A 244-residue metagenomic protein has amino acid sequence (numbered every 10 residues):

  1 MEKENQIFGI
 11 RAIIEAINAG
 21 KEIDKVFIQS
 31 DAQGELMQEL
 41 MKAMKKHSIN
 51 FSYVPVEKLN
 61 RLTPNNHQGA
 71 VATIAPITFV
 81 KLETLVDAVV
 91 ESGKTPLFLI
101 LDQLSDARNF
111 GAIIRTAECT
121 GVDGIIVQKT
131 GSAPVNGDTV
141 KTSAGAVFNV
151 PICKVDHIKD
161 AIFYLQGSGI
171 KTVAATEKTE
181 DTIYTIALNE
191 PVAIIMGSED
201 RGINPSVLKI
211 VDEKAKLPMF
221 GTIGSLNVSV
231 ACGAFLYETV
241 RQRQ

Functional and structural regions predicted by a protein language model:
M1-A88: N-terminal positively charged helical leader segments and presequences
N5, Q29, D102-Q103, Q128 (+4 more regions): Glycine- and other small-residue-rich loops at beta-strand/loop junctions that grip anionic moieties
I14, G20, K141-A144, P205-Q244: Structured adenosyl-cofactor binding patch, chiefly the S-adenosyl-L-methionine
E15-K21, D87-D181: RNA substrate-binding interface of SAM-dependent RNA methyltransferases
D31-A32, V56-E57, T130-S132, E199-R201 (+1 more regions): Short, acidic/turn-prone active-site loops that include or flank metal/cofactor- and phosphate-binding residues
K45, I162-Q166, V240: Surface-exposed amphipathic alpha-helices with a cationic face
V173-N227: Active-site/ligand-binding-proximal alpha/beta "capping" segment
